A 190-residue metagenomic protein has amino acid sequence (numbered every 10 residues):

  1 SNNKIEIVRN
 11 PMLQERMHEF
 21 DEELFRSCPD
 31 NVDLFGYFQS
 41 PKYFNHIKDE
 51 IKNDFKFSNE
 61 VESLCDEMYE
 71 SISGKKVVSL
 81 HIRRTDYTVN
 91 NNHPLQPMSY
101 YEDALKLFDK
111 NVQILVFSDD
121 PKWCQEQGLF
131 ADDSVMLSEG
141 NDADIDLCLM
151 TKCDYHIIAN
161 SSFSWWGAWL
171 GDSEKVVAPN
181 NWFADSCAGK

Functional and structural regions predicted by a protein language model:
S1-L107: Secretory-pathway luminal glycosyltransferase catalytic domains
F108-G189: Donor-binding and catalytic core of enzymes assembling or modifying cell-surface/extracellular glycoconjugates
